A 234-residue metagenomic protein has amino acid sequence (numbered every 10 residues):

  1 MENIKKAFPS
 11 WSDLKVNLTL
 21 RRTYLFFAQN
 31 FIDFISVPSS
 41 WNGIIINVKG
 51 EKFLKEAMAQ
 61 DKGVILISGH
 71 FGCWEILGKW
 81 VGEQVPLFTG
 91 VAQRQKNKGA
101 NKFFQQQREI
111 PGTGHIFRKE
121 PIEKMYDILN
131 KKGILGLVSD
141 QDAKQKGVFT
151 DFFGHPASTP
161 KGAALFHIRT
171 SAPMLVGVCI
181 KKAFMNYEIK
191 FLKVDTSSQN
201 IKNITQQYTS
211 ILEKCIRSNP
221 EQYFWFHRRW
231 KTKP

Functional and structural regions predicted by a protein language model:
M1-S68, K102-Q106, G112: Membrane-anchoring hydrophobic helices of lipid-metabolizing enzymes
N3, W80, Q106-Q107, L165 (+1 more regions): Generic structural signal for isolated residues within well-ordered alpha-helices
N17, R21, M58-Q60, E83-Q84 (+1 more regions): Non-catalytic C-terminal accessory region of glycerolipid acyltransferases and related lyso-lipid remodeling enzymes
N47, I116, L192: General small-molecule cofactor/ligand-binding pocket signal
Q60-K119, Q145-D151, H155: Catalytic core of membrane glycerolipid acyltransferases/transacylases, capturing the structured, soluble-facing
